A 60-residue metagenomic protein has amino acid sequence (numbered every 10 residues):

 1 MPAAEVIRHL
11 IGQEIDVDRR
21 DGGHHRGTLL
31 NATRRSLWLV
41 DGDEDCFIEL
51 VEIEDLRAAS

Functional and structural regions predicted by a protein language model:
M1-S60: Conserved RNA-binding domains used in RNP assembly and mRNA/RNA metabolism
